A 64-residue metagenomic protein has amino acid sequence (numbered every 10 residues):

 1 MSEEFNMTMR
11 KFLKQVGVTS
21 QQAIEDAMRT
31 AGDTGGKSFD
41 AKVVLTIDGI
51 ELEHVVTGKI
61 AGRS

Functional and structural regions predicted by a protein language model:
M1-V18: N-terminal acidic leader/helix
M7-M9, D26-R29, T34-S64: N-terminal intrinsically disordered, cationic/polar leader segments that include organellar targeting peptides
